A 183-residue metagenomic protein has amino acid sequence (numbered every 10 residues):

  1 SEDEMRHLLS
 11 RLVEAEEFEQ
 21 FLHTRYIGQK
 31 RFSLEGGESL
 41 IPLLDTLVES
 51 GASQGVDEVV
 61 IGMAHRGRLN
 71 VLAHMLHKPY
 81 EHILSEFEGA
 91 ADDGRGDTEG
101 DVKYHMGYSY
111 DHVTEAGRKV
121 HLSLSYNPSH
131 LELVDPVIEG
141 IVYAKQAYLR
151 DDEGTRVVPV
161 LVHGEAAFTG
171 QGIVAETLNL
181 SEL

Functional and structural regions predicted by a protein language model:
S1-L183: Conserved internal helical-beta-strand scaffold that buttresses enzyme catalytic cores
